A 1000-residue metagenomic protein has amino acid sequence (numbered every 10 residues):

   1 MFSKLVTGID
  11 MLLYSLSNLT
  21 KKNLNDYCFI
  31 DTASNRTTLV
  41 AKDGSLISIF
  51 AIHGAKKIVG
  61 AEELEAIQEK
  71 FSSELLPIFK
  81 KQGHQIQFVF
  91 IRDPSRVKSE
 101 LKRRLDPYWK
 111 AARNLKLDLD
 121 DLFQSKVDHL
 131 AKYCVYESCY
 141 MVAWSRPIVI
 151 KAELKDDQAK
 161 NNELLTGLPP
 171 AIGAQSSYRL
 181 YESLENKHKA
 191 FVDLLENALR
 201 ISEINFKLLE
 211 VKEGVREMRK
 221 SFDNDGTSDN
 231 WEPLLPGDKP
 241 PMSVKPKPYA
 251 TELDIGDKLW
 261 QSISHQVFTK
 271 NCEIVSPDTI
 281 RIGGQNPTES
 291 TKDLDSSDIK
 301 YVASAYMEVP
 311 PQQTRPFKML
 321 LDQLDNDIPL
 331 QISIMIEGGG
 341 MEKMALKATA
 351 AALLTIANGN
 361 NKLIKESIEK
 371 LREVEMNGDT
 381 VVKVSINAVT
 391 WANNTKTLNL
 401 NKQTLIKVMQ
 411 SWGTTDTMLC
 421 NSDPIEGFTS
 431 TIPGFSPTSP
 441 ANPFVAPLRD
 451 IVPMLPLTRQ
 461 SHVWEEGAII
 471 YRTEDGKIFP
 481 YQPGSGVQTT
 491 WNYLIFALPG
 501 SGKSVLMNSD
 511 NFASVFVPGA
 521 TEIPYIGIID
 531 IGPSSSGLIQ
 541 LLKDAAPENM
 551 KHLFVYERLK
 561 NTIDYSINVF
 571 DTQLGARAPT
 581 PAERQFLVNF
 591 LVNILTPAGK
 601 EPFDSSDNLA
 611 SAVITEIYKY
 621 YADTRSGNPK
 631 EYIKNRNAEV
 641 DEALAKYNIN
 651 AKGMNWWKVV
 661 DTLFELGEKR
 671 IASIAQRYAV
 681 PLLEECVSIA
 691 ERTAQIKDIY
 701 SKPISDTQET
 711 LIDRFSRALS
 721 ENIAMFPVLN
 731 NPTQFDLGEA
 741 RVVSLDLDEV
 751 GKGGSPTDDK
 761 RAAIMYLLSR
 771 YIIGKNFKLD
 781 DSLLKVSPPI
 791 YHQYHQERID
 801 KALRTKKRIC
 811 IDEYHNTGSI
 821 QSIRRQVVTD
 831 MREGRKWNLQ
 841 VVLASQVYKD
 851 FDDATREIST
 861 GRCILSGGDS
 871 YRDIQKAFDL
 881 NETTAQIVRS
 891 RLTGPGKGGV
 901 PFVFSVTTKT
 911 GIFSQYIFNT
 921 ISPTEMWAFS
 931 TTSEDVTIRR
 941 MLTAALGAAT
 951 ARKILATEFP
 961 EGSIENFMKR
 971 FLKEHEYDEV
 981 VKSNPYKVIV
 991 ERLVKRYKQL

Functional and structural regions predicted by a protein language model:
M1-E426, S430-F435: Extended, folded cores of ATP/NTP-driven motor/assembly subunits in large transport and secretion machines
S3-N23, R219-T355, D423-P453, L498-G500 (+4 more regions): C-terminal regions of RecA-like/P-loop NTPase motor modules
A55-K56, F90-K102, Y108, V517-T624: Switch/coupling segment of Walker-type NTPase motor domains
G60-L64, E69-P77, W464-Y556: Glycine-rich phosphate-binding loop of nucleotide-binding enzymes
H84, I523-Y525, E739-V742, R804-R808 (+1 more regions): Loop/turn-to-beta-strand initiation segments
A345, K477, G484-S501, L506-N511 (+2 more regions): Conserved P-loop NTPase motor cores
G413-Q488, K503, N511-A513: Phosphate-binding P-loop/Walker A region and its immediate neighborhood
Y621-S744, D748-G751, D759-K775, P895-L1000: Conserved P-loop NTPase motor module
